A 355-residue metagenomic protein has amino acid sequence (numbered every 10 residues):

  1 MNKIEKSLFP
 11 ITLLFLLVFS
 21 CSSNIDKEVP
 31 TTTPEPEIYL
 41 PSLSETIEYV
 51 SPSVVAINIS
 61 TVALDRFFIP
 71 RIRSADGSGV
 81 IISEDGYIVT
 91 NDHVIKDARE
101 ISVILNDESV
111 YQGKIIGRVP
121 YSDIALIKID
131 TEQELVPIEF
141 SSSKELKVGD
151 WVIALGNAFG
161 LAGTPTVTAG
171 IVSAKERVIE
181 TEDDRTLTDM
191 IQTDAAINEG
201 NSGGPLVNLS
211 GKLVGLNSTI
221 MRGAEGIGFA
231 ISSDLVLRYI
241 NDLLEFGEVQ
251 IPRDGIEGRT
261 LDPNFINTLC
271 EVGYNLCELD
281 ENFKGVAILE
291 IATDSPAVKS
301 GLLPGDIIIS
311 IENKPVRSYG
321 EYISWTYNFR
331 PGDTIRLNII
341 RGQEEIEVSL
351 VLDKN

Functional and structural regions predicted by a protein language model:
F9-T12, L17-T31, E45, K114 (+5 more regions): C-terminal recognition in membrane/secretory proteostasis and scaffolding
S22-F68, E100, K147-V148, N241: N-terminal activation segment of mature serine protease catalytic domains
P34-I38, A63, I81-A162, A224 (+6 more regions): Conserved active-site neighborhood of the chymotrypsin/trypsin-like protease fold
S51, S78, D97, S142 (+5 more regions): Short, flexible surface segments
A63-R73, I116-S122, L161-T164, E176-I191 (+3 more regions): Gly/Ser-enriched beta-turn/beta-hairpin loop segments
S74-D76, A98, N198-S202, A224 (+2 more regions): Short, small/polar residue-rich loop motifs at catalytic or cofactor-binding pockets
V80, A196-L216: Catalytic nucleophile loop of clan PA
